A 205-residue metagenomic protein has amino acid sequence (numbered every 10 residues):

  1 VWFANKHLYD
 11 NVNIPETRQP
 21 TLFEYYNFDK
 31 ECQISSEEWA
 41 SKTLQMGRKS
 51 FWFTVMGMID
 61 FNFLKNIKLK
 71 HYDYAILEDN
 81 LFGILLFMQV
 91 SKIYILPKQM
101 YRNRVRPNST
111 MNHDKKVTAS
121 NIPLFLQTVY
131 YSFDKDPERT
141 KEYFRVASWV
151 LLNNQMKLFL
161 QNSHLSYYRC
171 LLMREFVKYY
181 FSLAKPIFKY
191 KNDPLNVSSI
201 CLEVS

Functional and structural regions predicted by a protein language model:
V1-P97, R102-T140: Donor-binding/catalytic cores of nucleotide-activated saccharide and glycerol-phosphate transferases/polymerases
A4, R104-S205: C-terminal subregions of glycosyltransferases and related glycan-biosynthesis enzymes
